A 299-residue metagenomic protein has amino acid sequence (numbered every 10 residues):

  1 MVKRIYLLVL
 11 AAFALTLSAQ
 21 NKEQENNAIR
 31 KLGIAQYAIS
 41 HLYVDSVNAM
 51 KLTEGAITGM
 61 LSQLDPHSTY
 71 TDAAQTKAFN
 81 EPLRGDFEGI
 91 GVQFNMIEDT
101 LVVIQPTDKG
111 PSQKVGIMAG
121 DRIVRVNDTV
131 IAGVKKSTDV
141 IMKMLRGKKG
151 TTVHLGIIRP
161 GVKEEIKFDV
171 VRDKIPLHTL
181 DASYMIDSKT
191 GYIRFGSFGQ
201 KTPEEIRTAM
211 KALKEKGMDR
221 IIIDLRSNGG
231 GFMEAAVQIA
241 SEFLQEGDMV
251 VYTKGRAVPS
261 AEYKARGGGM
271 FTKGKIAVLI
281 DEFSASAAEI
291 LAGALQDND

Functional and structural regions predicted by a protein language model:
M1-E25: Bacterial Sec-dependent N-terminal signal peptides
A19-A28, L32, Q36-A49, V102-Q105 (+3 more regions): Cleft-lining beta-strand/loop regions that shape enzyme active-site pockets
V47-D65: An acidic helix/loop motif centered on a single conserved Asp/Glu that marks catalytic or ligand-interacting sites
G55, P66-Q105: PDZ/PDZ-like peptide-tail recognition elements
L61, G91-Q93, K114: Short, surface-exposed charged micro-motifs
G120-R122: Structural motif
